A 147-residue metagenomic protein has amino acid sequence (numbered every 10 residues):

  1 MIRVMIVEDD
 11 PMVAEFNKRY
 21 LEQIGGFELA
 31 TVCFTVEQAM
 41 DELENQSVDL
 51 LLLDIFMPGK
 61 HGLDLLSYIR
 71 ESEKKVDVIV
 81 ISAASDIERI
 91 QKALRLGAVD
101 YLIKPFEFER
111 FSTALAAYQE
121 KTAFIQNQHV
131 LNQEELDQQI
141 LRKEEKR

Functional and structural regions predicted by a protein language model:
E8: Conserved acidic carboxylate
P11-T31: Two-component/phosphorelay signaling modules centered on CheY-like receiver
T35, H61-D64: Acidic catalytic/metal-coordinating carboxylates
D54-I55, S82: Active-site residues of response regulator receiver
P58: The feature encodes the CheY-like receiver
L63-K74: Short amphipathic alpha-helix used as the core "switch/output" element in two-component signaling
E120-R147: CheY-like receiver
